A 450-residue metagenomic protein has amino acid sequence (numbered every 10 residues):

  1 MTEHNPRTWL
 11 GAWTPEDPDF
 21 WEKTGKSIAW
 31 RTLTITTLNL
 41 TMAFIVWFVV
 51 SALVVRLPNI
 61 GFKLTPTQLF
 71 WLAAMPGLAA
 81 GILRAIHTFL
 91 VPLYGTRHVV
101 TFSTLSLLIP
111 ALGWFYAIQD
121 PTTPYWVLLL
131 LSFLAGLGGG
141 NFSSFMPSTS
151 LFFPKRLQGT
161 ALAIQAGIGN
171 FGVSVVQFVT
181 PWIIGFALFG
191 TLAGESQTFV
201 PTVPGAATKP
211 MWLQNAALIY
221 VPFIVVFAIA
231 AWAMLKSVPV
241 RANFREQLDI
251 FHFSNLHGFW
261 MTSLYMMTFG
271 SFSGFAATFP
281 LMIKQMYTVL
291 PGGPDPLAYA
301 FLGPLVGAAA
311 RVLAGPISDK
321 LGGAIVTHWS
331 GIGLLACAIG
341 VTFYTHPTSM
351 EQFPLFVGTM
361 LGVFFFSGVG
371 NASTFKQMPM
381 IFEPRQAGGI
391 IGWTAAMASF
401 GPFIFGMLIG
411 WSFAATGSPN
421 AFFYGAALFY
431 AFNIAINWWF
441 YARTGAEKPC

Functional and structural regions predicted by a protein language model:
V50-V55, L256-A309: Extracytoplasmic gate region of multi-pass secondary transporters
W71-F89, F301-L313: Central cavity-lining transmembrane alpha-helices of secondary-active solute carriers, predominantly the Major
P92-T104, D319-G333: Cytoplasmic membrane-interface "Motif A"-like loop-to-helix N-cap segments of 12-TM Major Facilitator Superfamily
G139, G159-L188, A395-F405: Glycine-rich segments within core transmembrane alpha-helices of 12-TM secondary carriers
G140-P154, G368-E383: Intracellular juxtamembrane helix-capping segments at the cytosolic ends of symmetry-related transmembrane helices
V173, I381-S418: A late C-terminal transmembrane helix in Major Facilitator Superfamily
G185, V221-A242, N433-Y441: C-terminal membrane-cytosol helix-exit motif in multi-pass small-molecule transporters
A324-T374: C-terminal transmembrane helical hairpin of 12-TM major facilitator-type secondary transporters
